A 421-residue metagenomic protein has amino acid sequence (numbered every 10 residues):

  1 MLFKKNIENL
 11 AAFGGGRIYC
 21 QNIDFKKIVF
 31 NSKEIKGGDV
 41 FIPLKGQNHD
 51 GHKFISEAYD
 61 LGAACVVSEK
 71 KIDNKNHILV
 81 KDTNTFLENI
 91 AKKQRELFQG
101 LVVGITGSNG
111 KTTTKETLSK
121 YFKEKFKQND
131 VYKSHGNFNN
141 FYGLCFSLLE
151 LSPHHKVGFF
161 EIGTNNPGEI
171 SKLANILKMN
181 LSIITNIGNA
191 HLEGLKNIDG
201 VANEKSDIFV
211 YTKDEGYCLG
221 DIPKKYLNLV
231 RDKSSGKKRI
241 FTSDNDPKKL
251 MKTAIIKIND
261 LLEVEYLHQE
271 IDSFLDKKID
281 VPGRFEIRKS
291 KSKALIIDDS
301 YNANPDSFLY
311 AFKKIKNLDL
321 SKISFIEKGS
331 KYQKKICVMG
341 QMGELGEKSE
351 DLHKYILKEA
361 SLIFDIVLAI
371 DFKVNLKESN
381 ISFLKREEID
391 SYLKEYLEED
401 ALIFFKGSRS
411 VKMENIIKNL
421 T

Functional and structural regions predicted by a protein language model:
M1-G16, G37-V40, K123, K127-N129 (+10 more regions): ATP-dependent carboxylate-amine ligase
M1-N89, L318-D319, L345, K358-L362 (+2 more regions): N-terminal leader/targeting and accessory segments in enzymes
E8-A11, F86-Y217, Y226-K233, K316 (+3 more regions): Phosphate-binding loop of NTP-binding sites
F30-N31, P43-K45, S134-H135, F160 (+4 more regions): Thr-Gly-centered strand-to-loop micro-motif
K45-G46, G163-T164, G188, Y301 (+1 more regions): Short glycine-/small-residue-rich Rossmann-like dinucleotide-binding loops
G51-A63, L79-D82, K178-N180, N203-K205 (+3 more regions): A short, gly/pro- and small-residue-rich
V66-K70, K133-F138, I271-D272: A short glycine-rich beta-strand->turn/loop micro-motif centered on a GG-aromatic cluster
